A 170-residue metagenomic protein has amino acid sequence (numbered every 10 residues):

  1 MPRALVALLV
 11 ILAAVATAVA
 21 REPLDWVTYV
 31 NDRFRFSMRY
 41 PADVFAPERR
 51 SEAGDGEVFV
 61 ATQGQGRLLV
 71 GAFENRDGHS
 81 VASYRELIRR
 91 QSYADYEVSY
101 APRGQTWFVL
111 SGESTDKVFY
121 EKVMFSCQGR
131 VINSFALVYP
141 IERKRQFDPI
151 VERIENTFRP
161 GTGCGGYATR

Functional and structural regions predicted by a protein language model:
M1-A4: Positively charged n-region of N-terminal signal peptides that target proteins for export
V6-V15: Bacterial N-terminal signal peptides
A16-A20: Boundary at the C-terminal end of the N-terminal hydrophobic targeting segment
R21-D32: Short acidic/polar N-terminal linker immediately downstream of export determinants
E22-P23, R49-G54, S99-T106: Short, ordered beta-strand-loop transition motifs
V30-A82, S111-K117: Secretory pathway targeting signatures of secreted, lumenal, and periplasmic proteins
A42-E48, V131-R170: Surface-exposed amphipathic alpha-helical segments
S83-Q146: Signature of long, low-cysteine stretches enriched in small and polar/charged residues
